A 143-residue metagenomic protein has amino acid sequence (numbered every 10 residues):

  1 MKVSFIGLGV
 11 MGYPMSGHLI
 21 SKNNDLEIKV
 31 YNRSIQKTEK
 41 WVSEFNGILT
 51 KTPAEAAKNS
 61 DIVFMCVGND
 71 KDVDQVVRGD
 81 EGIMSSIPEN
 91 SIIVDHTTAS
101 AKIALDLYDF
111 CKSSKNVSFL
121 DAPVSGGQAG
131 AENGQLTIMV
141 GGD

Functional and structural regions predicted by a protein language model:
M1, S91, L136: Nucleotide donor/acceptor-binding cores
M1-M65, T97, Q128-A131: NAD(P)+-binding Rossmann beta1-loop-alpha1 motif at the extreme N-terminus of oxidoreductases
L8-V10, G79-E81, D121-A122: Short hydrophobic/aromatic-rich motifs at helix boundaries and adjacent loops
V10-G12, K71, G82-S85, A129-G130 (+1 more regions): Short, flexible micro-motifs
H18-S21, S43-N46, V77-E81, L107-C111 (+1 more regions): Short, glycine/charged-enriched secondary-structure capping and boundary segments
R33, G68, G142: A conserved hydrophobic position in a structured secondary element of the catalytic/binding core that shapes
P53-S118: Rossmann-fold NAD(P) dinucleotide-binding segment
A99-D143: Rossmann-fold dinucleotide-binding core
